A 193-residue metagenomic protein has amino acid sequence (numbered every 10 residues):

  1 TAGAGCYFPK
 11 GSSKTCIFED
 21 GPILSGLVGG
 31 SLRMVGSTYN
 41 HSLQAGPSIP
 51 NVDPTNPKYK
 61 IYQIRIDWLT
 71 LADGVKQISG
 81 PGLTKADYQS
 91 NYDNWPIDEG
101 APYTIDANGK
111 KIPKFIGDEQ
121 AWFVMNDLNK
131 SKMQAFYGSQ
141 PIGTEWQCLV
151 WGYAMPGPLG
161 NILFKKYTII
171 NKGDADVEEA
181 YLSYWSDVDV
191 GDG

Functional and structural regions predicted by a protein language model:
T1-G193: A long-range scaffold signal marking pre-active-site subdomains of enzyme folds
